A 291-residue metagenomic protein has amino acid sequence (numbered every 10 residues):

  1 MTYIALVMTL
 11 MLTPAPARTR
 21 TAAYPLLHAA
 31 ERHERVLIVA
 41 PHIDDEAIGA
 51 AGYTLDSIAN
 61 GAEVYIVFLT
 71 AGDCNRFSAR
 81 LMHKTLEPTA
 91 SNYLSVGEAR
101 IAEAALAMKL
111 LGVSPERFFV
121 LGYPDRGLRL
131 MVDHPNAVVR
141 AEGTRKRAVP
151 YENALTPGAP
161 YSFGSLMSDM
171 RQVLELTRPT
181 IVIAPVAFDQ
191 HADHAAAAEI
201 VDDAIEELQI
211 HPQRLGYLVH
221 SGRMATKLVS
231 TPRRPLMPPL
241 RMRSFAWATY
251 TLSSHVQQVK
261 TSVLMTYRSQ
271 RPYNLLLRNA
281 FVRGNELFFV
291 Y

Functional and structural regions predicted by a protein language model:
M1-M11: Hydrophobic membrane-insertion alpha-helices, especially the h-region of bacterial N-terminal signal peptides
M11-T177, E199-G216, H220, R243-A246 (+3 more regions): Active-site rim/loop-helix segments in enzyme catalytic domains that contact anionic ligands
H42, H191-H194, Y267: Histidine-centered active-site/metal-ligand motif
M170-D189, H194: Proline-aspartate-enriched helix->loop->beta-strand connector
H194-V201, T226-T231: Histidine/acidic-residue-rich catalytic or RNA/ligand-binding cores of hydrolases and nuclease-related proteins
Q209-R234, Y250: Active-site/pore-lining binding-face segments in mid-to-C-terminal subdomains
L228-R271: A conserved mid-domain beta-alpha-beta active-site/ligand-binding segment of alpha/beta enzyme cores
R268-Y291: C-terminal and late-domain segments of enzyme folds
